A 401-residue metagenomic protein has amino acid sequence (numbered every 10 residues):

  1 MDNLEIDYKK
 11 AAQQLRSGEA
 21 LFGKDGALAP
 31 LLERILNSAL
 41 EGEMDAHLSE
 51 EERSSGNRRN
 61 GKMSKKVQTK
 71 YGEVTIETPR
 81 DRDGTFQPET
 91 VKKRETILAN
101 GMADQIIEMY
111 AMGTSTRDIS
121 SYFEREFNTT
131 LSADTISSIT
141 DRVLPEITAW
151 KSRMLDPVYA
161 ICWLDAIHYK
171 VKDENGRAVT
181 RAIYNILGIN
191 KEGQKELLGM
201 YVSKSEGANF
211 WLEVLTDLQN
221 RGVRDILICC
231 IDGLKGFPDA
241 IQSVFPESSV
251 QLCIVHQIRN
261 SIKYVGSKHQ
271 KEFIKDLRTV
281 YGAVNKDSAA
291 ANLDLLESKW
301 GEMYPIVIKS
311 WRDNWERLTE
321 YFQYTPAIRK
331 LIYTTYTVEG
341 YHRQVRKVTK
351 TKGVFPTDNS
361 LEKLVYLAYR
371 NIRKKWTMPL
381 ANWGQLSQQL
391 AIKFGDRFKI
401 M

Functional and structural regions predicted by a protein language model:
M1-L15, G23-G61, K65-Y71: Subset of Sec-pathway N-terminal targeting signals
R59-M112, N128-D141, A208: Basic, short loop/linker segments at the boundary and entry of helix-turn-helix/winged-helix-like folds
P79-R82, T90-E95, T129-A133, R142-I231 (+4 more regions): RNase H-like nuclease fold core
Q87, S261-A289, L295: Metal-dependent DNA phosphodiester-chemistry modules and their immediately adjacent helices/loops in DNA-processing
R117-N128: DNA-recognition alpha helix
I228-K235, A240-D276: Conserved beta-strand -> loop -> alpha-helix junction used to position metal-binding or nucleic-acid-contacting
P246, T279-M401: Acidic/histidine-rich catalytic cores and adjacent linkers of DNA breakage/strand-transfer/modification proteins
